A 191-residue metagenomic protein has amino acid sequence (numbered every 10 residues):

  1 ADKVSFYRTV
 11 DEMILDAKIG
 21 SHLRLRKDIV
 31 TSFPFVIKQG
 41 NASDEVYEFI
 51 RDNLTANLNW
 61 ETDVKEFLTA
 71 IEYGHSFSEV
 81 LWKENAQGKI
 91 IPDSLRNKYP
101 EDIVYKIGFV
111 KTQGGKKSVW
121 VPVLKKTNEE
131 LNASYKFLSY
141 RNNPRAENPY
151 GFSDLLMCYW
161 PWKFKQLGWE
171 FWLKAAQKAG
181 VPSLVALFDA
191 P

Functional and structural regions predicted by a protein language model:
V4-S5, T9-E12, A17, I37 (+1 more regions): Structured, contiguous alpha/beta core segments that scaffold functional sites
D16, R24-P34: Active-site acidic/histidine clusters and adjacent loop/turn architecture that either coordinate catalytic ions
